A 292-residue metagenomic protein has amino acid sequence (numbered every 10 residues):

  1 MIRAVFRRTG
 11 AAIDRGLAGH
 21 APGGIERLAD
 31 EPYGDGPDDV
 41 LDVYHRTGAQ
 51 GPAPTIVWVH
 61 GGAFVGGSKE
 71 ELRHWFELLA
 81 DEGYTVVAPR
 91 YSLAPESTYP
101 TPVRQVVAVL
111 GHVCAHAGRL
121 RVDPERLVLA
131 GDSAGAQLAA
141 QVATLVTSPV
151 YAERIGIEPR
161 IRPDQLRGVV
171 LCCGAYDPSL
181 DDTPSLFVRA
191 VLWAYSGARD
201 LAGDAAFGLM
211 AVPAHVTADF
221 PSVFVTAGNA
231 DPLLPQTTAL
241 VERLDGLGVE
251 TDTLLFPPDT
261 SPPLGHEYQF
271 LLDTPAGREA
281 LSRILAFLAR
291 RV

Functional and structural regions predicted by a protein language model:
M1-V292: Alpha/beta-hydrolase superfamily serine-hydrolase fold, recognizing
